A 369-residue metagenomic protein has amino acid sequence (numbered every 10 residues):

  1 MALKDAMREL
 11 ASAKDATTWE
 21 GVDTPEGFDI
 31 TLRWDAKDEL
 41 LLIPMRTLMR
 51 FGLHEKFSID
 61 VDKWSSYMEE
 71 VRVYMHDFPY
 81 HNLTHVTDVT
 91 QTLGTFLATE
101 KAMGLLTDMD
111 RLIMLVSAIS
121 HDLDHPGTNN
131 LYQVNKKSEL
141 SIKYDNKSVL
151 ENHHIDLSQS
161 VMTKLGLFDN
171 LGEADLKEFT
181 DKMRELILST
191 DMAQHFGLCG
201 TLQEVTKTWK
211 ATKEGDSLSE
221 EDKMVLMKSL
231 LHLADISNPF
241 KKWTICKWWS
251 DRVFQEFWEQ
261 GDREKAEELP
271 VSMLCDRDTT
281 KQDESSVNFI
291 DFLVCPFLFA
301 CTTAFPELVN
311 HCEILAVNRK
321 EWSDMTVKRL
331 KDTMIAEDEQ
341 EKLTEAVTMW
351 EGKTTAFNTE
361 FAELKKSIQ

Functional and structural regions predicted by a protein language model:
A2-E39, T47-E55, Y80, T95-D108 (+1 more regions): Divalent metal-dependent phosphate-bond-processing catalytic cores, especially two-metal-ion Mg2+/Mn2+ enzymes that act
G52-F78, A98: Internal amphipathic alpha-helical repeat/solenoid segments
D62-K63, H85-D88, K223-L226: Helix-boundary capping/turn motifs
M68, R72, T90, S117-S120 (+1 more regions): Generic structural concept
H81-L93: Hydrophobic alpha-helical transmembrane segments corresponding to the first two to three helices of multi-pass helical
